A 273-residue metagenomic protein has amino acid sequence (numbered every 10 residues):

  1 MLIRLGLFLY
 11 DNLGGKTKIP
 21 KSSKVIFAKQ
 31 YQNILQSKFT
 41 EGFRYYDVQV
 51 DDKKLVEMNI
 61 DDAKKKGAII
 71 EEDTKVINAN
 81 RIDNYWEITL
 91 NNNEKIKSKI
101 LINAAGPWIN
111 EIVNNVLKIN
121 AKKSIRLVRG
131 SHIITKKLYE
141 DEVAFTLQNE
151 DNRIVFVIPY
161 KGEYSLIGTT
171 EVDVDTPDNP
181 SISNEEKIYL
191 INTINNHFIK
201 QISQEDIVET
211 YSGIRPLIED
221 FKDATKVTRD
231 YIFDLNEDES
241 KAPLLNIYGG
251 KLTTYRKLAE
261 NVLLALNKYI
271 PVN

Functional and structural regions predicted by a protein language model:
M1-Y31: Dinucleotide-binding Rossmann-like beta1-alpha1 core, especially the glycine-rich loop that anchors the ADP
F39-D47: Short, hydrophobic/proline-enriched secondary-structure or compact coil segments at domain edges
Y45-Y46, D52-L55, D62, L117-I167 (+1 more regions): C-terminal catalytic lobe of FAD-dependent flavoproteins
I69-E71, V208: General small-molecule cofactor/ligand-binding pocket signal
E72-W86: A conserved short coil-to-beta-strand element within the FAD-binding core of flavoproteins
N84-E87, D141-V143: Short, hydrophobic/aromatic-rich segments at coil-to-beta transitions
N91-I100, A104: Core beta-strand elements of the Rossmann-like FAD/NAD(P) dinucleotide-binding domain in flavoenzyme oxidoreductases
N103-I119, E260: Flavin (primarily FAD) binding-site architecture
